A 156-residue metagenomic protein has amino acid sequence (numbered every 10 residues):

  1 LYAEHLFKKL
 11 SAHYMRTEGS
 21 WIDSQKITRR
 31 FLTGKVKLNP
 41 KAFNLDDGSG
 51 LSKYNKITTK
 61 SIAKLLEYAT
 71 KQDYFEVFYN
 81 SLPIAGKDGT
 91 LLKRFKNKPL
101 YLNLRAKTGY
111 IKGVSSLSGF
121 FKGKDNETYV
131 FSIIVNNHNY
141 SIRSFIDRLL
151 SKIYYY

Functional and structural regions predicted by a protein language model:
L1-E76: A small/polar active-site loop signature that marks catalytic segments
Y2-K8, S118-G119, E127-N136: Short, well-ordered beta-strand elements
F7, R29, A63-E67, Y79 (+5 more regions): Generic hydrophobic alpha-helical scaffold/packing signal
R29-T33, K37, D147-Y156: Short, gly/Ser/Thr-rich active-site loops of penicillin-recognizing serine hydrolases
Q72-G89, L149-K152: Active/binding-pocket-proximal capping segment
K93-K124, I134: Short, Gly/Ser/Thr-enriched beta-strand-loop segments that form substrate-interacting elements of hydrolase/peptidase
N126-T128, I133-Y155: Structured C-terminal subdomain patch of bacterial secreted/periplasmic proteins
